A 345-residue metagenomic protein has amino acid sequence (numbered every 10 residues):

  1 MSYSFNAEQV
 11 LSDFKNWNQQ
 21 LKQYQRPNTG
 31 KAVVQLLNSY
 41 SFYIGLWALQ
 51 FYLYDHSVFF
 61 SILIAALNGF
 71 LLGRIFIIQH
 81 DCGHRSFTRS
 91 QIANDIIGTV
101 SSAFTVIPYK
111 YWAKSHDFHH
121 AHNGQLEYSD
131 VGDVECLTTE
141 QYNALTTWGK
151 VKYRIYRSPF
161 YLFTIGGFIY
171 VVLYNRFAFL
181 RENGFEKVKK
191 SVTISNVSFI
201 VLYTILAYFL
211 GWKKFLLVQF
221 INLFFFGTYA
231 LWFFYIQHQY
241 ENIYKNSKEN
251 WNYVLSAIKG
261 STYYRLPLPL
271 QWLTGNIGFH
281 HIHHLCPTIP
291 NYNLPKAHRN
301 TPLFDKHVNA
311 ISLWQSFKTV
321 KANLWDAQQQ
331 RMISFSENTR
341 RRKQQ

Functional and structural regions predicted by a protein language model:
M1-L71, S102-F220, Y292-Q345: Non-catalytic, topology-defining segments of multipass membrane proteins
L11, S90-I92, Q271-L273: Short helix-capping and inter-helix turn/linker motifs at the boundaries of alpha-helical repeat units
L46, G83, F87-T88, K245 (+1 more regions): Active-site-flanking alpha-helical
G69-Q79, P108-W112, Y161-N175, Q219-E249 (+1 more regions): Transmembrane alpha-helical segments that form the membrane-embedded catalytic/substrate-channel core of multi-pass
I75-H84, W112-G124, F233-N242, L273-I289: Histidine-centered catalytic micro-motifs
I78-I96, A121-T138: Aspartate-rich (DDxxD/NDxxD/DxxxD) Mg2+/diphosphate-binding motifs and their adjoining helix-loop segments
V100-S101, L273: Short alpha-helical scaffolding segments that buttress acidic/His motifs in well-ordered protein cores
N252-L270: Cytosolic juxtamembrane regulatory segments of multi-pass membrane proteins
